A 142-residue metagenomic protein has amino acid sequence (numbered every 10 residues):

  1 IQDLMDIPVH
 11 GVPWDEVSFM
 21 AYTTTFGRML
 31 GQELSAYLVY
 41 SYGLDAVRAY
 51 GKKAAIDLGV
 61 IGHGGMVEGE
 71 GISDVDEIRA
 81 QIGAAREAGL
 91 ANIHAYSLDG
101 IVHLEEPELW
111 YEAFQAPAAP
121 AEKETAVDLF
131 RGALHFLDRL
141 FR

Functional and structural regions predicted by a protein language model:
I1-H10: Distinct, well-ordered alpha-helical segments
V9, A46-V47: A general structural signal for short secondary-structure junctions and capping/turn motifs
P13-D45, K52-R142: Substrate-binding cleft of secreted/luminal carbohydrate-active enzymes
